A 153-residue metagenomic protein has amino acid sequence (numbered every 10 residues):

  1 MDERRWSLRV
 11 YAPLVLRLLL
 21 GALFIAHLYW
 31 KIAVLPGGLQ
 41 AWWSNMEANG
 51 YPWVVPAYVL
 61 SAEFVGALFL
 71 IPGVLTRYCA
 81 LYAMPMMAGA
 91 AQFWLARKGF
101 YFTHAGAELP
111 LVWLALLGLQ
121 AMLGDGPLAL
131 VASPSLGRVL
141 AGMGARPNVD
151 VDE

Functional and structural regions predicted by a protein language model:
M1-A33, W53-Y58, V65, P72-E153: Extended, low-polarity transmembrane helix blocks
A33-G50: Membrane-interface interhelical connector segments
